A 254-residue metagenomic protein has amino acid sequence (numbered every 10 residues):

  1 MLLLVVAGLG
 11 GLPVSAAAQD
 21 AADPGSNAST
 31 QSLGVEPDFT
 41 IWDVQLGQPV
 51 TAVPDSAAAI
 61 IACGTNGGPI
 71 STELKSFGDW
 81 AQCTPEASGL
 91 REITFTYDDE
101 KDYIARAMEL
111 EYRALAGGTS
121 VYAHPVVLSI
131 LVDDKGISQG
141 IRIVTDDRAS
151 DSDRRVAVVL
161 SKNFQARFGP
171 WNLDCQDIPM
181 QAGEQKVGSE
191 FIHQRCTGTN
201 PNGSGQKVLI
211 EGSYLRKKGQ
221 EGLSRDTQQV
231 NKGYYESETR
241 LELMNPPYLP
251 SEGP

Functional and structural regions predicted by a protein language model:
M1, A87, A149-S150: Short, structured coil/loop segments at alpha-helix boundaries
M1-G11: Bacterial N-terminal signal peptides
L12-A18: Sec/Tat signal peptide C-region and signal peptidase I cleavage site
Q19-Q82, D102-S129, D134-P254: Non-cytosolic coordination micro-motifs
F77-Q82, G89-T96: Active-site acidic/histidine clusters and adjacent loop/turn architecture that either coordinate catalytic ions
